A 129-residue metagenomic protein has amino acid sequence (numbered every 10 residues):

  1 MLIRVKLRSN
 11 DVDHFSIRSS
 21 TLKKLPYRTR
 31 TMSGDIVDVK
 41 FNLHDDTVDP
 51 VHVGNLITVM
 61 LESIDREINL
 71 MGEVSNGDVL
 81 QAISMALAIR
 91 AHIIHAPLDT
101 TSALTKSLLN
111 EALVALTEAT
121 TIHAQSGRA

Functional and structural regions predicted by a protein language model:
L2-A129: Solvent-exposed interaction surfaces and binding hotspots enriched for charged
